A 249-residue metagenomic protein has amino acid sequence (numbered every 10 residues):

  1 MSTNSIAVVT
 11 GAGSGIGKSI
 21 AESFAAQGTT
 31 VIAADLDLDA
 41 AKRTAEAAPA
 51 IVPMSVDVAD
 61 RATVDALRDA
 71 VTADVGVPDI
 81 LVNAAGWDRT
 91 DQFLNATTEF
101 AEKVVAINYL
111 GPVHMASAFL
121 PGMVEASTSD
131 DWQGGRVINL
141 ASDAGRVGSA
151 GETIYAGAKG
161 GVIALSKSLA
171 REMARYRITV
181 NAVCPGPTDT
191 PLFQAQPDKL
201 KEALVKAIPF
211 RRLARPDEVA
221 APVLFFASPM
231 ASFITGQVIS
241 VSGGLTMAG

Functional and structural regions predicted by a protein language model:
L38, V56-A66, T98, D217: The beta1-alpha1 cofactor-binding region of Rossmann-like NAD(H)/NADP(H)-dependent oxidoreductases
Q92-F93, T97-V105, F193, L204: Substrate-binding pocket helix/loop in short-chain dehydrogenase/reductase
L94, V147-T153, R175-Y176, R211 (+1 more regions): Active-site loop immediately N-terminal to the catalytic Tyr-X3-Lys motif of short-chain dehydrogenase/reductase
A116, A158, S166: Active-site helix of classical SDR
P121, R171-R175, S232: Alpha-helical segment proximal to the catalytic Tyr-Lys
S142: Residue(s) in the substrate-gating loop at a strand-loop-helix junction that position the organic substrate next
V147, L224, T235-G249: Short C-terminal tail/terminal secondary-structure segment of NAD(P)H-dependent dehydrogenase/reductase domains
